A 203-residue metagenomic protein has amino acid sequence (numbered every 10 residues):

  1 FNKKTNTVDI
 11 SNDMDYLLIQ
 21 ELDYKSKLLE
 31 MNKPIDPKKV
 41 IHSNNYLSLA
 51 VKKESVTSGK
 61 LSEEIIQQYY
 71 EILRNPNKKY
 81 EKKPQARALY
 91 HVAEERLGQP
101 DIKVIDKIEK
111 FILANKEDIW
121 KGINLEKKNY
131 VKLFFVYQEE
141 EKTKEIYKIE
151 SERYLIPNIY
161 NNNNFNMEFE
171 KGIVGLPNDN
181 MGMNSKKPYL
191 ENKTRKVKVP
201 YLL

Functional and structural regions predicted by a protein language model:
F1-N163: Conserved small-residue
K148-I159, P177-Y189: N-terminal short leaders/motifs
F165-L176, M183-L203: Domain-exit/linker segments immediately C-terminal to small folded modules
